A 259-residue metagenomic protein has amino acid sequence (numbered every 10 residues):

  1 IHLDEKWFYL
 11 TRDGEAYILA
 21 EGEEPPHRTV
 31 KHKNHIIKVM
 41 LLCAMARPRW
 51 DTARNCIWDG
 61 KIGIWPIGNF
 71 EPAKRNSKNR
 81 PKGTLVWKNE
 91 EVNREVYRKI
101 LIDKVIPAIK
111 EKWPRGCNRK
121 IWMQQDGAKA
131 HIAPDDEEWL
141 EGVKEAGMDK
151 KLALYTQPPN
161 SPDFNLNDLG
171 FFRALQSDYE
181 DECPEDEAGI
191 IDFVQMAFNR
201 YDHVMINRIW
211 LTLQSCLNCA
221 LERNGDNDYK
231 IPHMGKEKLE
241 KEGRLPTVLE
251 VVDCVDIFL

Functional and structural regions predicted by a protein language model:
I1-P107, E237, E242: Extended, low-complexity cationic-aromatic segments
H2-D4, A44, W122-D126, T156 (+1 more regions): Short beta-strand segments
Y9-R12, W50-R54, A130-P134, D163-N165 (+1 more regions): Short catalytic/ligand-binding loop motif for oxyanion handling, primarily in non-cytosolic enzymes, centered on
P25-K31, Q124-G127, G142-L166: RNase H-like polynucleotidyl transferase catalytic core
K31-K33, V92, V96, R115 (+3 more regions): Conserved, non-catalytic sequence blocks in retroelement Pol enzymes and Pol-derived host proteins
A108-I121, D202-I209: Surface-exposed helix-capping loop/turn segments at secondary-structure junctions
N167-L259: C-terminal anion-handling pockets and recognition modules
